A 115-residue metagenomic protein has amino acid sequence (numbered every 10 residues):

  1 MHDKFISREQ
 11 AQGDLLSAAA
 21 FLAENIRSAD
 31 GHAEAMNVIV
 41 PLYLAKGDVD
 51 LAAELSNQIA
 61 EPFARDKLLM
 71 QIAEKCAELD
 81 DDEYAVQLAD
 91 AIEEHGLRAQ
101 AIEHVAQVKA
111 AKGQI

Functional and structural regions predicted by a protein language model:
M1-I115: Non-catalytic tandem-repeat scaffold regions and their flanking low-complexity/translocation tails
